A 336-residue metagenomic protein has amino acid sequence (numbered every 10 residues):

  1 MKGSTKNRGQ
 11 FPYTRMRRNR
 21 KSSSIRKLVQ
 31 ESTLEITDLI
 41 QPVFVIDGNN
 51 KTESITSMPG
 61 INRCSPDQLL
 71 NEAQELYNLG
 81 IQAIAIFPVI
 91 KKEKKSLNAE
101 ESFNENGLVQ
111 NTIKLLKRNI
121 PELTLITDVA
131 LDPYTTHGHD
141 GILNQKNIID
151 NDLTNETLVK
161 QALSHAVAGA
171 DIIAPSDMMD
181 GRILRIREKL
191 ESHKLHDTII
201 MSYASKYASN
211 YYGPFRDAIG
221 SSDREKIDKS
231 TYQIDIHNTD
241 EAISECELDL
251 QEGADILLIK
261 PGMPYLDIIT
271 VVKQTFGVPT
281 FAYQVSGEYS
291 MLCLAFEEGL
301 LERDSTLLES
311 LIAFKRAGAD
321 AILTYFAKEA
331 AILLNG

Functional and structural regions predicted by a protein language model:
K2-G3, N7-Q10, S22, L34-I40 (+1 more regions): Alpha/beta enzyme core
P12-T14, R18: Exposed beta-strand/loop interface patches that mediate assembly or binding
R17, S24-I25: Acidic, Ser/Thr/Pro-rich intrinsically disordered transcriptional activation regions
Q30-E31: Charged, low-hydrophobicity low-complexity segments
